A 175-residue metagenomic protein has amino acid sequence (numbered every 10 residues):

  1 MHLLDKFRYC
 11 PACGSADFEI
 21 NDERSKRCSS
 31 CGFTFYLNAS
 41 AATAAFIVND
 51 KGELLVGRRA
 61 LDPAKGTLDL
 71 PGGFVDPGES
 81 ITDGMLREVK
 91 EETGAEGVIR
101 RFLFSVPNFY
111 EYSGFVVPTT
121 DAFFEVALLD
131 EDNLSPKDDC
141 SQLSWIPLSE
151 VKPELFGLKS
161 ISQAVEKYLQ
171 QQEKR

Functional and structural regions predicted by a protein language model:
L3-Y9, R24, A41: Short metal-coordination and nucleic-acid-contact micro-motifs, chiefly zinc-binding Cys/His arrays
C10-C13, C28-C31: Short cysteine-rich clusters marking metal-coordination/redox-active sites
F18-E19, Y36: Short functional micro-motifs and their immediate structural scaffolds
E19-S25: Short linker/helix segments within small regulatory modules
S30-L54, F74: Conserved N-terminal beta-strand and adjoining loop/helix that marks the start of the Nudix/MutT-like hydrolase domain
N49-E91: Conserved Nudix-box catalytic region and its N-terminal flanking loop in Nudix hydrolases and closely related
V106-D132: Active-site-adjacent beta-strand/loop module that shapes the phosphate/pyrophosphate-binding cleft
S135-V165: NUDIX/MutT-family hydrolases
